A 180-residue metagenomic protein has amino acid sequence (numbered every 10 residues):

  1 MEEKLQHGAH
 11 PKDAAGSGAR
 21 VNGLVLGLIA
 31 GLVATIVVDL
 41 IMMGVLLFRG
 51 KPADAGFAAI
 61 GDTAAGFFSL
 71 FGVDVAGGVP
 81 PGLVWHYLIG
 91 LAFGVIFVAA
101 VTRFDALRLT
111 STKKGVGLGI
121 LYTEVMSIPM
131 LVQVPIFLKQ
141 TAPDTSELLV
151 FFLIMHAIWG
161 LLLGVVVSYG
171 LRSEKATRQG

Functional and structural regions predicted by a protein language model:
E2-G180: Juxtamembrane/disordered regions of integral membrane proteins
